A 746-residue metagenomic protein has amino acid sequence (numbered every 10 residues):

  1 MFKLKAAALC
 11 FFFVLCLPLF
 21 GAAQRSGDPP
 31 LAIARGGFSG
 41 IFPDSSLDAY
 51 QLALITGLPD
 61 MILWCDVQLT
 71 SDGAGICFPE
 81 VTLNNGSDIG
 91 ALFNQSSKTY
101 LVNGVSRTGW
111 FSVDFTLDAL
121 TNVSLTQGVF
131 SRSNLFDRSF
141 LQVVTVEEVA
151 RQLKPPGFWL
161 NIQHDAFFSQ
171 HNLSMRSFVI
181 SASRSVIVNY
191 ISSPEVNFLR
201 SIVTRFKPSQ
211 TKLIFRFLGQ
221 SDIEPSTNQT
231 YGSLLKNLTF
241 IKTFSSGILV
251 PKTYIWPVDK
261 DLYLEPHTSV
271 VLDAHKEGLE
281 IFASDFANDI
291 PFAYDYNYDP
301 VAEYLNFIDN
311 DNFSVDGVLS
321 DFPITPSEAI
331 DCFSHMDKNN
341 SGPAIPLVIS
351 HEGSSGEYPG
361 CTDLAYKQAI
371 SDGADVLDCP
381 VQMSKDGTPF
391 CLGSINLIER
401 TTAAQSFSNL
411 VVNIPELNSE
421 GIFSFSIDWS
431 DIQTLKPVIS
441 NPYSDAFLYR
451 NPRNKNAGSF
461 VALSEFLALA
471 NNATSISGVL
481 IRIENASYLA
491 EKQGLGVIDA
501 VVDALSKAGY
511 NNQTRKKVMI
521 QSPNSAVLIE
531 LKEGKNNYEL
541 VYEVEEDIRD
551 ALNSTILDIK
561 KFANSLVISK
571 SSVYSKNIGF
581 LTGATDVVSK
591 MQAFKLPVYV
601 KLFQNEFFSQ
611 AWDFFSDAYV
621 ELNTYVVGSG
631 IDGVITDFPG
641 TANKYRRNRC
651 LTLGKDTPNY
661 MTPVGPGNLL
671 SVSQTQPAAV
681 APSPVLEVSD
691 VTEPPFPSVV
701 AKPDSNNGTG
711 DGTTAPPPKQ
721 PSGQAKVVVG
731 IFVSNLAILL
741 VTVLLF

Functional and structural regions predicted by a protein language model:
F2-F746: Phosphate-group recognition and catalysis centered on beta-loop-alpha active-site segments
